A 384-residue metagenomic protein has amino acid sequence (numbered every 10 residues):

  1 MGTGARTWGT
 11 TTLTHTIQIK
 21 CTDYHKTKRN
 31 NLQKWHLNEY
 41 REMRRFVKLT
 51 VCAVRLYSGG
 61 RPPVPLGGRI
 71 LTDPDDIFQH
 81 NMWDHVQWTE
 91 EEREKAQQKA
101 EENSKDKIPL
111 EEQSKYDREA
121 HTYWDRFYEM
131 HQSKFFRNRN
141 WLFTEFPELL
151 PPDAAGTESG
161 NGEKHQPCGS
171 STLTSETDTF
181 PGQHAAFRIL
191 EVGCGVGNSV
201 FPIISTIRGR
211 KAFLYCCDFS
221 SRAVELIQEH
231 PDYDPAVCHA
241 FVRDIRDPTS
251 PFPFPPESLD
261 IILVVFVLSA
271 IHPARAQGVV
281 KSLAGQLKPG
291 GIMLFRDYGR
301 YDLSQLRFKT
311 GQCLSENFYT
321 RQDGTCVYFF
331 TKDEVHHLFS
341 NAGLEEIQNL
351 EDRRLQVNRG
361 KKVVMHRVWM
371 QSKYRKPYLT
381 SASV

Functional and structural regions predicted by a protein language model:
R44-R126, M130: N-terminal auxiliary segments of SAM/dcSAM-dependent transferases
F135-F187, P202: Conserved alpha-helix/loop element of class I SAM-dependent methyltransferases that forms part of the SAM/SAH-binding
F180-P251: Class I SAM-dependent methyltransferase SAM/SAH-binding core
T249-I262: A short acidic, Gly/Pro-enriched loop at the edge of an enzyme's catalytic core that lines a small-molecule cofactor
L259-R275: A short SAM/SAH-binding and catalytic strip from SAM-dependent methyltransferases
A276-I292: A short glycine-rich, Lys/Arg-flanked "PGG" loop and its adjoining helix->strand segment in the class I
G299-K361: C-terminal alpha-helical "lid/dimerization" subdomain adjacent to the S-adenosyl-L-methionine
L355-V384: Core SAM-dependent methyltransferase catalytic element
